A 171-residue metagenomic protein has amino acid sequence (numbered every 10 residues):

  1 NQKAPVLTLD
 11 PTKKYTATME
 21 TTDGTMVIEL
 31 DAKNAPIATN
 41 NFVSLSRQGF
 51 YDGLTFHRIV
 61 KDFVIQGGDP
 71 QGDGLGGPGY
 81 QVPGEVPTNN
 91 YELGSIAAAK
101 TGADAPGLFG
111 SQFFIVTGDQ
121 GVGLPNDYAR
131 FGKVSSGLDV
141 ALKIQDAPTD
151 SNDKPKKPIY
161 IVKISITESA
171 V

Functional and structural regions predicted by a protein language model:
N1-V171: Cyclophilin-like peptidyl-prolyl cis-trans isomerases
